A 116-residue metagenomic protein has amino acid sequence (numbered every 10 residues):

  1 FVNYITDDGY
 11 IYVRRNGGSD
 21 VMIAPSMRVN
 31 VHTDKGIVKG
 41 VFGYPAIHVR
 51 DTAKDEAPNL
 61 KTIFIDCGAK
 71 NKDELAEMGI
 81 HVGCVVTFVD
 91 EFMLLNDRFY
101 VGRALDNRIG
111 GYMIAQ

Functional and structural regions predicted by a protein language model:
F1-Q116: N-terminal hydrophobic/helix-forming segments and targeting peptides
